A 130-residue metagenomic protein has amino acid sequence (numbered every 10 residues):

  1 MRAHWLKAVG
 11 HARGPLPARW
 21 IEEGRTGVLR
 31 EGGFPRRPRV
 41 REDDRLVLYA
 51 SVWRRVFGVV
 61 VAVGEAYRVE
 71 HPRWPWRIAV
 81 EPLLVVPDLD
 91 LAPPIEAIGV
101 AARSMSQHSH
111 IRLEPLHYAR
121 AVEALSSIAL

Functional and structural regions predicted by a protein language model:
M1-H11, R25-G33, V69-L130: Contiguous surface segments at macromolecular interaction interfaces
L16-G27: Short, polar loop/linker segments at the starts of domains and inter-domain junctions
R39-R41: Short, well-ordered loop/turn sites that connect or cap secondary structure elements
L48-Y49: A generic structural signal for residues embedded in beta-strands
R55-Y67: Short beta-strand-centered aromatic/proline hotspots
